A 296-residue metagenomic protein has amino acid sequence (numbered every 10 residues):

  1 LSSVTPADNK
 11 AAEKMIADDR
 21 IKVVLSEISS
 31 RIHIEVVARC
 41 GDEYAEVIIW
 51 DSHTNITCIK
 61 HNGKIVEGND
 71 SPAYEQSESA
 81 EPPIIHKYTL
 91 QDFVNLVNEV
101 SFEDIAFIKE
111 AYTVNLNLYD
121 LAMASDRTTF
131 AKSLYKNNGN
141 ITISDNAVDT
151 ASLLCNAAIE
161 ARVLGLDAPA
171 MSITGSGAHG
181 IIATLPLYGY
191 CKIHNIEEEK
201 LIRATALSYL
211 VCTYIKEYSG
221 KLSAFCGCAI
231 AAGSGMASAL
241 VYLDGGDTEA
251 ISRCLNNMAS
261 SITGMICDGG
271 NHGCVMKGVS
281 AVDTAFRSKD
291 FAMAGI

Functional and structural regions predicted by a protein language model:
L1, H33-E35, A45, W50-H61 (+6 more regions): A structural signal for small-residue-enriched, beta-sheet-centric alpha/beta enzyme cores and oligomeric scaffold folds
L1, P169-L185, G227-A231: Conserved phosphate/anionic-ligand binding catalytic regions in large, soluble enzymes, centered on
L1-I16: Alpha/propeptide regions of enzymes that mature by internal proteolysis
I16-G165: Signature of multi-pass transmembrane helix bundles
R20-A45, G233-S252, S280-I296: C-terminal domain-closing interface element
V163, A168-G175, H179-G180, I215-L222: Hydrophobic, small-residue-rich transmembrane alpha-helices and their short perimembrane loops in multi-pass membrane
Y190-R203, T213-S280, A292-G295: Hydrophobic alpha-helical bundle architecture
